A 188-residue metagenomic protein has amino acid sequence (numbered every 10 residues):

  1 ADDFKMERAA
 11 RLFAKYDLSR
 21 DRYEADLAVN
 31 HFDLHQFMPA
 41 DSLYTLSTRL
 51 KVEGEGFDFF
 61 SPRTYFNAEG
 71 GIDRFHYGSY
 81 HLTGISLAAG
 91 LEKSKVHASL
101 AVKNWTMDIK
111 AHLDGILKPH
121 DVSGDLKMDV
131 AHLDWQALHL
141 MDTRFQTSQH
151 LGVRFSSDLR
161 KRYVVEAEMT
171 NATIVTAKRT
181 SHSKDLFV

Functional and structural regions predicted by a protein language model:
A1-V188: Interface amphipathic segments
